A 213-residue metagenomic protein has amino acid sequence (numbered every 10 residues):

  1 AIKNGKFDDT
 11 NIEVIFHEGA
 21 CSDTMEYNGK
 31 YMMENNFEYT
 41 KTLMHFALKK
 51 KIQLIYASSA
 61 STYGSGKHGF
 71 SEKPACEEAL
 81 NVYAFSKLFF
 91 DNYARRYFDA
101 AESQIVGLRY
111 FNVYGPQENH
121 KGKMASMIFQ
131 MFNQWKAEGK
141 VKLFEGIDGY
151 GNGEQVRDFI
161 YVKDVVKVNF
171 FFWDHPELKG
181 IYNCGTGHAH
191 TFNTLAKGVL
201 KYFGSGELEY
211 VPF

Functional and structural regions predicted by a protein language model:
I2-N35: NAD(P)H-binding glycine-rich loop region in Rossmannoid oxidoreductase-like domains and their noncatalytic homologs
I15-H17, K41-V82: Conserved Rossmann-fold NAD(P)-dependent oxidoreductase catalytic core, especially the SDR/UDP-sugar
T24-Y39, S71-A79: Short alpha-helical oligomerization interface
M33, A79-L88, G122-F129, D158-F159 (+1 more regions): Short-chain dehydrogenase/reductase
M33-T40, M44-A47, I55, S86-K87 (+1 more regions): Short alpha-helix in the Rossmann-fold core of NAD(P)-dependent oxidoreductases
T40-K41, L88-R95, F129, V166-K167: Conserved active-site helix of classical SDR/Rossmann-fold NAD(P)-dependent CH-OH oxidoreductases
S65, L80-F111, N133-A137: Active-site Tyr-X1-5-Lys
A137-F213: C-terminal substrate-binding subdomain of Rossmann-fold SDR/epimerase-dehydratase oxidoreductases
